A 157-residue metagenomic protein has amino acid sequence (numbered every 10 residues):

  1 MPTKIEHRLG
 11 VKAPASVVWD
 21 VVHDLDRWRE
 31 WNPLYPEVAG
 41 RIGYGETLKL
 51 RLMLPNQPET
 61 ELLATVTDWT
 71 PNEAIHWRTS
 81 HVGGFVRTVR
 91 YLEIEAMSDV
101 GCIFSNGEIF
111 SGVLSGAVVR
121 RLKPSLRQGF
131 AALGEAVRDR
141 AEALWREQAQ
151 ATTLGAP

Functional and structural regions predicted by a protein language model:
M1-G43, P157: Hydrophobic ligand-binding cavity/cleft-lining segments
T3, R51, T79, V118-L122: Residue-level detector of alpha-helix boundaries and kinks
S16-D20, D99, E135, D139 (+1 more regions): Replace "anionic and nucleotidyl ligands
R29-E30, A39, M53-I103, I109-L114 (+2 more regions): Hydrophobic-ligand binding "helix-grip"
Y44-L50: Short coil-to-beta transition motif at edge beta-strands of beta-rich domains
I109-P157: A conserved amphipathic terminal alpha-helix motif
